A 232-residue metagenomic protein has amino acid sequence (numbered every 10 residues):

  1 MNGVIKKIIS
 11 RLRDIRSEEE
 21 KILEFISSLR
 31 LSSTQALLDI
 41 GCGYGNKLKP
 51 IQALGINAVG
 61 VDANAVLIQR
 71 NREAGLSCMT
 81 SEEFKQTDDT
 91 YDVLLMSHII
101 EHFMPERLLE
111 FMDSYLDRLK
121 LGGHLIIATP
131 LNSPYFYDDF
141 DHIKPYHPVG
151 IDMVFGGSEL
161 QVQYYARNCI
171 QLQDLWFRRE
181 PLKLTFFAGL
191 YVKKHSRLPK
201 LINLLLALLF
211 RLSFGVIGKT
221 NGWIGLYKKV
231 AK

Functional and structural regions predicted by a protein language model:
M1-D89, V93-L95, R107-D113, G218-Y227 (+1 more regions): Conserved N-terminal segment of class I S-adenosyl-L-methionine
S10-D14, I100, I143: Pocket-edge positions in alpha/beta enzyme catalytic cores
N46, A63, V93-M96, F103-K120 (+1 more regions): S-adenosyl-L-methionine-dependent methyltransferase catalytic module, highlighting the catalytic core
